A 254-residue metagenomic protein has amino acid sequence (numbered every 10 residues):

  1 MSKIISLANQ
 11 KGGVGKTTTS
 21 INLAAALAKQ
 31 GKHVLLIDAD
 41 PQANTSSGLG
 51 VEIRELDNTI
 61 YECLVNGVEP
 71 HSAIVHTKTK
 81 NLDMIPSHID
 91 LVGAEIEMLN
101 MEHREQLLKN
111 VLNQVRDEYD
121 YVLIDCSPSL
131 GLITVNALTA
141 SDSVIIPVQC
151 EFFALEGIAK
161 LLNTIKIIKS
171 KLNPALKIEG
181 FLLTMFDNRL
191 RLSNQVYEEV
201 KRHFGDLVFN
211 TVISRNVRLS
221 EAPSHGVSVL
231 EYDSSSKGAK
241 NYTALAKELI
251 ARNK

Functional and structural regions predicted by a protein language model:
M1-K254: P-loop NTP-binding core
